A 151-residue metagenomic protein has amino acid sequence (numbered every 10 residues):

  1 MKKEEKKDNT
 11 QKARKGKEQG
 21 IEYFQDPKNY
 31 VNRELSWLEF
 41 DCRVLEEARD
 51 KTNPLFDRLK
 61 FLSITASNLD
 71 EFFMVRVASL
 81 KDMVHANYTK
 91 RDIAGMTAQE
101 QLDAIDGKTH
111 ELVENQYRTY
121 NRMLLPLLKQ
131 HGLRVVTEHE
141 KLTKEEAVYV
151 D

Functional and structural regions predicted by a protein language model:
M1-D151: N-terminal localization/anchoring segments of enzymes in phospholipid and broader phosphate metabolism
